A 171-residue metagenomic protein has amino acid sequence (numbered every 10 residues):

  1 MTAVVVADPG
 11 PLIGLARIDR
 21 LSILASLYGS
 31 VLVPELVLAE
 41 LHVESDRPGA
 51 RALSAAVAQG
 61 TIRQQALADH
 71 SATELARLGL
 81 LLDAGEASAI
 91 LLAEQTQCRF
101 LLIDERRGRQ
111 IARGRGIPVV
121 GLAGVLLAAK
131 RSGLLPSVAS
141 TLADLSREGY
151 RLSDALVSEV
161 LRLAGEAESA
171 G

Functional and structural regions predicted by a protein language model:
T2-V6, G10-F100, R106, Q110-I117 (+3 more regions): Active-site-proximal, substrate-binding regions of enzyme catalytic domains and RNA-binding/basic surfaces
P11, L36-L38, A123-R131: Short, acidic/turn-prone active-site loops that include or flank metal/cofactor- and phosphate-binding residues
E44, L78, A129, L145-E148: Alpha-helix C-capping/helix-to-loop hinge sites
R106, R113-G114, P118, L122-A123 (+2 more regions): Internal alpha/beta core interface subdomains
R131-G171: Long, charged alpha-helical interface segments
